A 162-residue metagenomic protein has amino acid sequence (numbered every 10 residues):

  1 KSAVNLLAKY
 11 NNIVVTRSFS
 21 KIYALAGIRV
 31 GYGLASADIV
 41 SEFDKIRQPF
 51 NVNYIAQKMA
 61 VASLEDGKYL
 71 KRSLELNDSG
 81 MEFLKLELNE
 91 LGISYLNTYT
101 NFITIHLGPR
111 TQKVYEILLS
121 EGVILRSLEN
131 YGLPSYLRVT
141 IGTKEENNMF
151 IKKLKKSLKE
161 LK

Functional and structural regions predicted by a protein language model:
K1-V4, Y23: Conserved PLP phosphate-binding loop immediately N-terminal to the Schiff-base lysine helix in PLP-dependent enzymes
N5-K9, I13: Nucleotide-activated donor-binding/catalytic signature segment of Leloir-type glycosyltransferases, i.e., the conserved
N12-N89, I93-L96: PLP-dependent aminotransferase class I/II
G27, Y99-T100, G132-S135: Short acidic/glycine-enriched loop/turn segments that link adjacent beta-strands
L34, T104-H106, T140-G142: Short hydrophobic/aromatic beta-strand micro-patches that form the beta-sheet surface supporting nucleotide- or nucleic
D78, E87-E121, L137: Conserved PLP-binding catalytic core of the aspartate aminotransferase-like
I117-E121, N130-K162: PLP-dependent enzyme catalytic core of the Aspartate aminotransferase-like
